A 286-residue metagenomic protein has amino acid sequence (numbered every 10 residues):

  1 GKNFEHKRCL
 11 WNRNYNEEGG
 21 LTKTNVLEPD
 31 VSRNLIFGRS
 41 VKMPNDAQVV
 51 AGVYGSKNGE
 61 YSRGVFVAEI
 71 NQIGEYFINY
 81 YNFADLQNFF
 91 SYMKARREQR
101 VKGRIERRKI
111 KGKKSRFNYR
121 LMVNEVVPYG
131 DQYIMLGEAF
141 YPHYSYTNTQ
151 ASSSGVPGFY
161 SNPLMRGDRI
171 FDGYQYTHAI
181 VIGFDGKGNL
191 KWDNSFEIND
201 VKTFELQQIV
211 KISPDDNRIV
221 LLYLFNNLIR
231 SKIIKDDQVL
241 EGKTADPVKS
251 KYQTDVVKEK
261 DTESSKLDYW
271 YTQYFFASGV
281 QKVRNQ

Functional and structural regions predicted by a protein language model:
G1-N34, K42-A51: Solenoidal tandem-repeat scaffolds enriched in leucines and small polar residues
K2-E5, S56-G59, K114-F117, G167-Y174: Short consensus segments that form the blades of beta-propeller domains, in both extracellular/periplasmic
K2-H6, G55-G59, Y141-H143, N226-I229 (+1 more regions): Short glycine/acidic-enriched loop and turn motifs that connect beta-strands
K7-G20, S62-Y76, G155-N189, K235-D237 (+1 more regions): Beta-propeller blade signature
T24-R39, F77-N118, W192-K211, V239-T272: Conserved blade-ending motifs and adjacent loop-strand segments that build the rim/top face of beta-propeller domains
G38-P142, L222: Surface-exposed, low-complexity/disordered segments and acidic/polar micro-motifs at processing/linker regions
V65, M122-T149, G155-I180, F204-E241 (+2 more regions): Loop/turn-rich, solvent-exposed surfaces of beta-rich toroidal or solenoidal domains
D268-Q286: Blade-level signature of beta-propeller repeat domains, shared across WD40, Kelch, NHL, RCC1 and BNR/Asp-box propellers
